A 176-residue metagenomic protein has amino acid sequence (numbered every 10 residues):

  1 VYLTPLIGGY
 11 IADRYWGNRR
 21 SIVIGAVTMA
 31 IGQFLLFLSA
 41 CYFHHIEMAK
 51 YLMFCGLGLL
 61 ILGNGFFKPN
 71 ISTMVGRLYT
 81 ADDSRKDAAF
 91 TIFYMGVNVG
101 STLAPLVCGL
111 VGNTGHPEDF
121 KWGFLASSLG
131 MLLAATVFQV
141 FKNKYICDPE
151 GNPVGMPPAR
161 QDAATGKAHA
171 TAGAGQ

Functional and structural regions predicted by a protein language model:
V1-R14, A30, K68, T102-A104: Central cavity-lining transmembrane alpha-helices of secondary-active solute carriers, predominantly the Major
L6-I7, I31, L38, V99-T114: A gly/Pro-rich, aromatic-decorated transmembrane alpha-helix motif that marks the paired, flexible gating helices
I11-Y15, F43, V107-P117: Interfacial helix-cap and linker-helix signal at transmembrane-aqueous boundaries of multi-pass secondary transporters
R14-A30, D82-D83: Cytoplasmic membrane-interface "Motif A"-like loop-to-helix N-cap segments of 12-TM Major Facilitator Superfamily
I24-M53: C-terminal ends and interior cores of transmembrane alpha-helices in multi-pass membrane transporters/permeases
F66-T80: Intracellular juxtamembrane helix-capping segments at the cytosolic ends of symmetry-related transmembrane helices
A81, G109-Q176: Intracellular loop-helix junctions on the cytosolic face of multi-pass helical membrane proteins
A81-F93, F120: Loop-to-transmembrane helix entry/capping segments in MFS-fold secondary transporters and related SLC/MFSD carriers
